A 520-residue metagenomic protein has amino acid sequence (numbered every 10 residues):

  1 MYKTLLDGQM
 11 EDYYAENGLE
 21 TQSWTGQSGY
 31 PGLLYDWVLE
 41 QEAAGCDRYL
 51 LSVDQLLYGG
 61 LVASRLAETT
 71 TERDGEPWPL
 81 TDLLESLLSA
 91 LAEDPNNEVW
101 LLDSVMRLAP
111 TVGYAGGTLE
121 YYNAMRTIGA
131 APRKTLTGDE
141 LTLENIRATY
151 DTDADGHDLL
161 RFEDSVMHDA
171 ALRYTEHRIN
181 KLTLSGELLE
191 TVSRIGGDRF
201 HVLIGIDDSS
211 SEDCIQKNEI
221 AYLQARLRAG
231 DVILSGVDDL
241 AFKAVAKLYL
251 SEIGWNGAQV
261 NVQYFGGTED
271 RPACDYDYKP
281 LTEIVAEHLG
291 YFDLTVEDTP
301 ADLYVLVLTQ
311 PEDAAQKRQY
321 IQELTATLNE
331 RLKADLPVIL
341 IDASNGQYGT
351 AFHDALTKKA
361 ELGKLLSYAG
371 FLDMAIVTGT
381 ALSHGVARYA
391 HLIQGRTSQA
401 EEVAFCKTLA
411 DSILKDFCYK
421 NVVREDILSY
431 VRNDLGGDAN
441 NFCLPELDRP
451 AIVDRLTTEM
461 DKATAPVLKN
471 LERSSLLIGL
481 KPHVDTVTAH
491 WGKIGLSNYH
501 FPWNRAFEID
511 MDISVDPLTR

Functional and structural regions predicted by a protein language model:
M1-R520: An N-terminal assembly and electron-transfer interface module characteristic of large anaerobic redox and radical
